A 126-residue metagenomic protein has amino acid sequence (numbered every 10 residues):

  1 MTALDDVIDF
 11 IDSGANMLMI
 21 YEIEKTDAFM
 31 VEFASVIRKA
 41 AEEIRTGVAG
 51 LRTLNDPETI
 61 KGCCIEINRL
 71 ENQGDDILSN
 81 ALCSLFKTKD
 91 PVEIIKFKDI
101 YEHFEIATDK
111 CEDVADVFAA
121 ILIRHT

Functional and structural regions predicted by a protein language model:
M1-T126: Cytosolic, long alpha-helical scaffolding segments
